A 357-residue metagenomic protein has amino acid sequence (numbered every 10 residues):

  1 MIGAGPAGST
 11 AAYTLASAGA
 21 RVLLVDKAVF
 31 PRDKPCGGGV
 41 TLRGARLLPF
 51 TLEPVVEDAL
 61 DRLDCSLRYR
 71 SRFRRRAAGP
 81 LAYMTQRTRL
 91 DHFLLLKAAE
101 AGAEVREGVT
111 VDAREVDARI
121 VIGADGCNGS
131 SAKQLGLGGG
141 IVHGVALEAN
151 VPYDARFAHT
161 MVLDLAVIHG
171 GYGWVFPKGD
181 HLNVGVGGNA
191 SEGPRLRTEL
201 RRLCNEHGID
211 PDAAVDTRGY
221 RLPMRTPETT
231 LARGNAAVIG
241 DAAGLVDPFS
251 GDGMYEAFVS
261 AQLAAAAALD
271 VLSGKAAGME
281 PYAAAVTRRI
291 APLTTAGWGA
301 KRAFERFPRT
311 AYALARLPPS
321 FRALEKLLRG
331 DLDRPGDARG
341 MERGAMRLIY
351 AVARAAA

Functional and structural regions predicted by a protein language model:
I2, G123-A124, V238: Redox-cofactor binding/interface segments in oxidoreductases and associated redox assembly factors
A4, Y13-C36: Glycine-rich FAD pyrophosphate-binding loop
G8-S9: N-terminal Rossmann-fold NAD(P) dinucleotide-binding loop
K27, P31-C65: N-terminal FAD cofactor-binding segment of flavoenzymes
R46, D58-A59, D64-Q134, G140-A146: Conserved N-terminal helical subregion
C127-R201: Conserved FAD-binding catalytic core of PHBH/FMO-like flavoproteins
A190-A276: FAD/FMN-dependent oxidoreductases across multiple families
A266-A357: C-terminal helical "tail/cap" subdomain of flavin- and related membrane-associated enzymes
